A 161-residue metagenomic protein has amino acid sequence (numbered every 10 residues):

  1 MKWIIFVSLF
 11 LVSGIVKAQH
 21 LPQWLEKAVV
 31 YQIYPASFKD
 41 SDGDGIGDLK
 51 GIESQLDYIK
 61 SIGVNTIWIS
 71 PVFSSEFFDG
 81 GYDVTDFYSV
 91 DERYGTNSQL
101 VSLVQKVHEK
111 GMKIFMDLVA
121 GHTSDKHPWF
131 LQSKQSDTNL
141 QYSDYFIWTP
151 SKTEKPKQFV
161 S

Functional and structural regions predicted by a protein language model:
M1-I4: Positively charged n-region of N-terminal signal peptides that target proteins for export
H20-S161: Acidic/aromatic-lined carbohydrate-recognition and catalytic surfaces of CAZymes acting on diverse glycans
